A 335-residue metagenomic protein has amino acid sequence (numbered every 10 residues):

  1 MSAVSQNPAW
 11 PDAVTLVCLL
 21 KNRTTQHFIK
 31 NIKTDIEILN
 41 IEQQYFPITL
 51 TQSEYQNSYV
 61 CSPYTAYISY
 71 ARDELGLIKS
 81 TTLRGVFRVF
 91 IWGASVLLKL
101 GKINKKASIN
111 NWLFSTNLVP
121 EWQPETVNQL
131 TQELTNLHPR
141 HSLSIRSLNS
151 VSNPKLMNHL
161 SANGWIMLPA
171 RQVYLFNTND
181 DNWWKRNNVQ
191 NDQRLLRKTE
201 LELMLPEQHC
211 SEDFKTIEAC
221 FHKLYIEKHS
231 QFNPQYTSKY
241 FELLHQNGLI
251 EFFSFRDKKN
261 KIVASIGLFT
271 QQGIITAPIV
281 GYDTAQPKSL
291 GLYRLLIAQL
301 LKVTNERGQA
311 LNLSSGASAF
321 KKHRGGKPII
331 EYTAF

Functional and structural regions predicted by a protein language model:
S2-N40, L50-Q56, I145-A170, T178-K288: A conserved beta-strand-loop-helix scaffold within acyl/acetyltransferase catalytic domains
Q26-L137, V263-A285, Y332: Conserved donor-binding loop and adjoining core beta-sheet/short helix segment in diverse acyl/aminoacyl transferases
V86-E202: Acyl-donor-binding surface of acyltransferase catalytic domains
S142-L143, N305-A310: Short active-site oxyanion
N163-W183, A310-F335: Active-site/acyl-donor-binding loops of N-acyltransferases
S289-L300: Glycine-rich acyl-CoA binding loop
L300, T304, K321: Hydrophobic, well-ordered secondary-structure elements that form the walls of internal hydrophobic environments
